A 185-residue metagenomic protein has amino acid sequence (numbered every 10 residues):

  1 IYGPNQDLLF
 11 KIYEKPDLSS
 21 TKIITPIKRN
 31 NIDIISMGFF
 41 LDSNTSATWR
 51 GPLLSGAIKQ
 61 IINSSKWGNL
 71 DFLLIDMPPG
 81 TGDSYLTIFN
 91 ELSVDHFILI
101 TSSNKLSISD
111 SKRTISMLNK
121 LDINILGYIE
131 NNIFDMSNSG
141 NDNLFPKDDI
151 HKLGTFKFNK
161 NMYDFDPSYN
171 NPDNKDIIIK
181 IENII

Functional and structural regions predicted by a protein language model:
I1-G3, F40-D42, P79-G80, S103-S107 (+2 more regions): Conserved nucleotide-binding/hydrolysis micro-motifs of P-loop NTPases
I1-N44, S55: Phosphate-binding loop that captures ATP/GTP phosphates
Q6, I35, I58, D76 (+4 more regions): Residue-level signature of catalytic and energy-coupling elements of molecular machines, predominantly ATP/GTP-dependent
I27-K28, S64-G68, N90-S93, K105 (+1 more regions): Conserved catalytic network of the ASCE P-loop NTPase/AAA+ motor domain
S36-M37, I98-S102, Y128-N131: Conserved beta-strand segments of the P-loop GTPase G domain that flank and frequently precede/overlap
M37-L53, A57-T87: Switch II (G3) loop of P-loop NTPases
G68-T81, S93-T114: Conserved Switch II/interswitch segment of TRAFAC-class P-loop GTPases
I115-I185: C-terminal lobe/tail of nucleotide-utilizing enzymes
